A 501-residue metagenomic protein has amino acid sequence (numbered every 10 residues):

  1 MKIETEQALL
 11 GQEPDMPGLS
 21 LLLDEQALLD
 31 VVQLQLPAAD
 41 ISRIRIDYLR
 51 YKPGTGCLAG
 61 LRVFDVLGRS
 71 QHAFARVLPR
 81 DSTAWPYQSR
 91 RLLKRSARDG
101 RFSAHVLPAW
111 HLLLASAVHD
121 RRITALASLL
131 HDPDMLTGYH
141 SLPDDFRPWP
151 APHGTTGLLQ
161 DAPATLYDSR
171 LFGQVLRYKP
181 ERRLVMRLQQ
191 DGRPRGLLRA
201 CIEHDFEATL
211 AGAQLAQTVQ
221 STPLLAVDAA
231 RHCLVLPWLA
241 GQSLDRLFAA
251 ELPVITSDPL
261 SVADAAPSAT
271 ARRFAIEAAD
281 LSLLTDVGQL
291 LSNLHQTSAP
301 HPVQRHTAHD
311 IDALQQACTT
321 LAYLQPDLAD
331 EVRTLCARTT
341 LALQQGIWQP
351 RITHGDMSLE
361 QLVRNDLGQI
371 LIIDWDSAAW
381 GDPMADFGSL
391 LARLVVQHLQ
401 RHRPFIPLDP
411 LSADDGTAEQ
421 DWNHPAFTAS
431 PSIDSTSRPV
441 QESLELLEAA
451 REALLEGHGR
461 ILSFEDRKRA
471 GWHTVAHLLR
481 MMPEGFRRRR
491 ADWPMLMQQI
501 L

Functional and structural regions predicted by a protein language model:
M1-V227, R231-H232, L236, D245-L247 (+9 more regions): Phosphate/pyrophosphate-binding loops and the adjoining catalytic core of nucleotide-dependent enzymes
L58-G60, Q174-V175, R183-Q189, L234 (+1 more regions): Active-site acidic catalytic loop and adjacent metal/ATP-binding pocket of ATP-dependent phosphoryl transfer enzymes
S141-L166, A250-A278, R403-E445: Intrinsically disordered, low-complexity terminal tails and inter-domain linkers enriched for S/T/G/P/D/E
L215-S221, D245-P259, A263-V303: Conserved kinase catalytic-core helix
L239: Residues forming the ATP-binding cleft of Hanks-type serine/threonine protein kinase domains
Q242, L291-L294, T320, L324 (+5 more regions): Structural signature of nuclease core domains in nucleic-acid processing machines
T256-A271, Q289, Q304-L343, D421 (+3 more regions): Active-site catalytic-loop/activation-segment of kinase and kinase-like phosphoryl-transfer enzymes
D386-L462, V475-W493: Active-site activation/catalytic loop segments of kinase-like enzymes and analogous catalytic loops in related
